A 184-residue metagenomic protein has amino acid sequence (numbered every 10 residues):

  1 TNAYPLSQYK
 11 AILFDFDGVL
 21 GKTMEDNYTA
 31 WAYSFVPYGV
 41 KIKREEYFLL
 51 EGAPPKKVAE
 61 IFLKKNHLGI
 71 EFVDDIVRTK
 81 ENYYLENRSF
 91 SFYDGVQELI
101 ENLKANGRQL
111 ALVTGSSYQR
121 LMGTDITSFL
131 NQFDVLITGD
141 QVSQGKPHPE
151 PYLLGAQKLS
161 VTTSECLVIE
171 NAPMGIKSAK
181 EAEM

Functional and structural regions predicted by a protein language model:
T1-E46, E181: Active-site neighborhood of HAD-like aspartate-dependent phosphohydrolases
N2-A3, Q8, L85-L112: Short, acidic loop-to-helix structural element flanking the phosphoryl-transfer center in phosphate-processing enzymes
V19, T114-S116: Conserved phosphate-coupling serine/threonine residues in phosphotransfer and NTP-handling enzymes
L20, F92, L110, Q144 (+1 more regions): Conserved SAM-binding loop
S34-F35, P54-L68, A156: Helix-loop "lid/cap" segments that line or gate small-molecule binding pockets
L63-E98: Metal-dependent phosphoesterase signature
S117-L167, P173-E181: Substrate-recognition "cap/lid" segment bordering the active-site pocket of phosphatases
